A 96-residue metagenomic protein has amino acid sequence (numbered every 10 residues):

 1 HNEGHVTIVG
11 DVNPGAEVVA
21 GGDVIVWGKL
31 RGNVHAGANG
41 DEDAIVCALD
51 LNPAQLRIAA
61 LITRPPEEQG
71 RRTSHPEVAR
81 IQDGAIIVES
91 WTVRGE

Functional and structural regions predicted by a protein language model:
H1, G37-E96: Intrinsically disordered, low-complexity terminal regions
H5, V9-D11, G15-E17, D23 (+5 more regions): Detector for repetitive beta-architecture
R31-G37: Short acidic, Gly/Pro-enriched loop/turn segments at secondary-structure junctions
